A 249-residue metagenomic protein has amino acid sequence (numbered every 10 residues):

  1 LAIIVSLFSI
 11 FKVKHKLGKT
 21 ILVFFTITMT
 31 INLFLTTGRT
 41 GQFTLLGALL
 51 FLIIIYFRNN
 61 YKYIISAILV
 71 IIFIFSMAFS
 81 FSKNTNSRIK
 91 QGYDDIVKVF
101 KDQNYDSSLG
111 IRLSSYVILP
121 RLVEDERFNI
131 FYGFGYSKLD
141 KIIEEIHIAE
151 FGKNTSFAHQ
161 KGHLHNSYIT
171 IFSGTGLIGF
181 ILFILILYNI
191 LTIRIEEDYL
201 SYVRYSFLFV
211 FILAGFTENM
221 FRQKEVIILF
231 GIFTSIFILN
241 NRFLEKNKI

Functional and structural regions predicted by a protein language model:
L1-R58: Alpha-helical transmembrane segments of multi-pass inner-membrane proteins
L7-H15, L50-N60, I190-E196, S235-L244: Structural signal for the C-terminal ends of transmembrane alpha-helices and the immediately following loop
I27-N32, I72-A78, L208-T217: Aromatic-anchored segments of alpha-helical transmembrane domains
F34-T44, H163-N166, T217-L229: Membrane-interface catalytic loops of GT-C/OST-like multi-pass glycosylation enzymes that act
L35, Y56-D102, R121-R127: A membrane-periplasm/extracellular boundary helix in multi-pass inner-membrane enzymes that assemble envelope glycans
L49, I186, R204-F216, M220-I249: Transmembrane alpha-helices of multi-pass inner-membrane enzymes
I53-I54, N60-Y63, Q160, S173-I212: Hydrophobic transmembrane alpha-helices and their immediate junctions
Q103-R121, D125-T175: Long extracytoplasmic/lumenal interhelical loops at the membrane interface of multi-pass membrane proteins
